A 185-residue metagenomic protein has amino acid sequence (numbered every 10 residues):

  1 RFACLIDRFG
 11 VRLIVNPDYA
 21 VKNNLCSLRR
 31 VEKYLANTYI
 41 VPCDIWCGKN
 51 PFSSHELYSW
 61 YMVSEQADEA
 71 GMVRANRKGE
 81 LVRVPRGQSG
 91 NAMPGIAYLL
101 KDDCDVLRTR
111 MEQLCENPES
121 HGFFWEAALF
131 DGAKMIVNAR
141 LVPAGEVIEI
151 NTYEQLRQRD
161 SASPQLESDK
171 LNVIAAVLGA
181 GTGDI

Functional and structural regions predicted by a protein language model:
R1-T38, N117-E119, A180: Conserved N-terminal catalytic core of the sugar/cofactor nucleotidyltransferase
F2-A3, N24, L28, G48-N50 (+2 more regions): Short, well-ordered alpha-helical microsegments
D7-V11, K33-T38, S53-W60, A133-I136: Short glycine/proline-enriched coil/turn segments at helix->beta-strand junctions
Y19-N23, D68-A70, G145-I148: A short acidic, often aromatic-flanked loop/helix-cap motif at beta-alpha or helix-coil junctions that lines enzyme
C26-Y34, R77, E154-Q158: Short, surface-exposed amphipathic charged segments that create phosphate/polyanion-binding patches used for binding
N37-W46: Short beta-strand-to-loop acidic/aromatic patch adjacent to the donor-nucleotide binding site
G48-S120: Conserved core of the sugar-phosphate nucleotidyltransferase
A92-G183: Conserved alpha/beta core of the MobA/IspD/sugar-nucleotide pyrophosphorylase nucleotidyltransferase superfamily
